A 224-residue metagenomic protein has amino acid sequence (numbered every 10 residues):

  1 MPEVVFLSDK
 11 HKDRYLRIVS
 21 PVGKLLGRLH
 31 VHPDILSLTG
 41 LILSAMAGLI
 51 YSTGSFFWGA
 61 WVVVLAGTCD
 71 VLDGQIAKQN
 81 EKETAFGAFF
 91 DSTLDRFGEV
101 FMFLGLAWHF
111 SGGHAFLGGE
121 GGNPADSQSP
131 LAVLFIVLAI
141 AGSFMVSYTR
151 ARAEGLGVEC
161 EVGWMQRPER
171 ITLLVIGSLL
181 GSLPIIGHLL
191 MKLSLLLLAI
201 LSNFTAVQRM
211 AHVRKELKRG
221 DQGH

Functional and structural regions predicted by a protein language model:
M1-G67, F101-H224: Hydrophobic alpha-helical transmembrane segments
L16, S20, D73, A77-D95 (+2 more regions): Juxtamembrane helix-capping/reentrant segments at transmembrane boundaries
D73-A77, G98, M102, R150: Active-site-flanking alpha-helical
